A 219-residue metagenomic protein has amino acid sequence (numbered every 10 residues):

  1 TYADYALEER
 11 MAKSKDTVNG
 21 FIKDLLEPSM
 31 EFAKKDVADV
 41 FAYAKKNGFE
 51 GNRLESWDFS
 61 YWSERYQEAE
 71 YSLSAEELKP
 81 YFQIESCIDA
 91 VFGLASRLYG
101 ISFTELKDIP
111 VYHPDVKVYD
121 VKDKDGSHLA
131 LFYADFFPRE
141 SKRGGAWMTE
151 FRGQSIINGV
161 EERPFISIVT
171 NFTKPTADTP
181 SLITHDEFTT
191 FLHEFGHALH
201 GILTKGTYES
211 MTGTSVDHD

Functional and structural regions predicted by a protein language model:
T1-N171: Active-site-proximal, well-structured secondary-structure segments within enzyme catalytic domains
A3-A12, S141, K174, D178-L182 (+1 more regions): Membrane-interfacial helix termini and the short, flexible loops that connect transmembrane helices in multi-pass
S14-T17, F21, E187, F191 (+1 more regions): Short acidic-hydrophobic sequence patches enriched in Asp/Glu that either
E55, K122, H128, T204-H218: Acidic/histidine-rich catalytic neighborhood
K79-Q83, T179-T184: Extended, non-catalytic structural segments that build the interaction scaffolds of large macromolecular assemblies
G100-L106, H200, G206-M211: Acidic/polar loop patches that form or flank catalytic/metal-binding clefts of enzymes that bind anionic ligands
K174, D186-G201: Active-site recognition of the HExxH zinc-binding catalytic motif
